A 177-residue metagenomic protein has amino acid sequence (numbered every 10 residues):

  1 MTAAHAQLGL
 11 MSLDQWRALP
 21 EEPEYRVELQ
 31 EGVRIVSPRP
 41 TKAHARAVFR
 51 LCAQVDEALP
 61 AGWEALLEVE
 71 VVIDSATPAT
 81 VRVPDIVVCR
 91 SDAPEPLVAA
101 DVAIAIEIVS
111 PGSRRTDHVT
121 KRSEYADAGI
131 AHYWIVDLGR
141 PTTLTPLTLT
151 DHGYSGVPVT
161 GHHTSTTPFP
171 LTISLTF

Functional and structural regions predicted by a protein language model:
M1-F177: Gly/Pro/Ser/Thr-rich low-complexity, intrinsically disordered segments predominantly at protein N-termini
